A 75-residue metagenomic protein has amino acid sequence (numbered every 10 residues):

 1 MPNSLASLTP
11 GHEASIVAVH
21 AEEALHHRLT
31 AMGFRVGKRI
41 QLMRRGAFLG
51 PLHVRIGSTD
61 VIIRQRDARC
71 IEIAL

Functional and structural regions predicted by a protein language model:
M1, A24-R28: Short alpha-helix capping/helix-loop boundary micro-motifs
N3, R45-L75: C-terminal structural segments of small proteins and small subunits
T9, H27, A47-L49: Short, solvent-exposed coil/turn segments
A18-E22: A structural micro-motif recognizing beta-strand termini and the immediately following turn/loop segments
A31: Phosphate-coordinating loops and pocket residues in cytosolic domains that bind phosphorylated ligands
